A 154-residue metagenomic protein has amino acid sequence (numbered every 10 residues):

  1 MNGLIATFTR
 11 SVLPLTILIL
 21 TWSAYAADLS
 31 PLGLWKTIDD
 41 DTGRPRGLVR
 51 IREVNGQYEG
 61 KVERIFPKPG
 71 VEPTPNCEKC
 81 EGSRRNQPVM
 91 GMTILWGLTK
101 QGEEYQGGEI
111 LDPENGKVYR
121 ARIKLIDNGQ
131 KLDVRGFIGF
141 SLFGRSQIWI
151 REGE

Functional and structural regions predicted by a protein language model:
M1-L13: Bacterial N-terminal signal peptides that target proteins for export
S11-T21: Bacterial N-terminal signal peptides
A24-L34: N-terminal helix-cap/turn-to-beta initiation motif at the start of protein domains
L34, Q57, G129-K131: Structural motif
I38-A121: Central antiparallel beta-sheet cores of small beta-barrel/beta-sandwich binding domains
C80-N86, D133-F140: Short aromatic-glycine motifs in intrinsically disordered, low-complexity regions
G129-K131, I138-E154: Edge beta-strand at a domain terminus
